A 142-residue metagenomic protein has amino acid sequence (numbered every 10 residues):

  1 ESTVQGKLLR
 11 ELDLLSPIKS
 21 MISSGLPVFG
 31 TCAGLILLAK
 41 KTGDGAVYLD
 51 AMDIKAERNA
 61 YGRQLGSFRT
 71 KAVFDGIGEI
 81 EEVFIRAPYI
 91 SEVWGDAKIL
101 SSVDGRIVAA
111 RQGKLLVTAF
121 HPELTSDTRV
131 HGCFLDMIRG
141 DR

Functional and structural regions predicted by a protein language model:
E1-G30, I36-T42: Flexible gly/pro-rich beta->alpha loop and the following alpha-helix that scaffold active-site loops
S24-G25, M52, G113: Structured helix-beta-strand junction loops
T31, I85, S126: A conserved hydrophobic position in a structured secondary element of the catalytic/binding core that shapes
T42-R106: Pocket-forming structural segment of enzyme catalytic cores
Y89-R142: C-terminal and late-domain segments of enzyme folds
